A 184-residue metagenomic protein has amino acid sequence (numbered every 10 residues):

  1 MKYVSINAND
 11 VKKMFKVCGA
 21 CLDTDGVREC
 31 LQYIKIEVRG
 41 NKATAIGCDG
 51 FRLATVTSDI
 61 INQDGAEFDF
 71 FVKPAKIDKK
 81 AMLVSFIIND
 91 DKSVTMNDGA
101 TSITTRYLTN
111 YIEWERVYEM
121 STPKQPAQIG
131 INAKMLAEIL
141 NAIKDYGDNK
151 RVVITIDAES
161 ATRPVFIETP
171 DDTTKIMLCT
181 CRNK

Functional and structural regions predicted by a protein language model:
M1-K184: DNA polymerase processivity clamps
